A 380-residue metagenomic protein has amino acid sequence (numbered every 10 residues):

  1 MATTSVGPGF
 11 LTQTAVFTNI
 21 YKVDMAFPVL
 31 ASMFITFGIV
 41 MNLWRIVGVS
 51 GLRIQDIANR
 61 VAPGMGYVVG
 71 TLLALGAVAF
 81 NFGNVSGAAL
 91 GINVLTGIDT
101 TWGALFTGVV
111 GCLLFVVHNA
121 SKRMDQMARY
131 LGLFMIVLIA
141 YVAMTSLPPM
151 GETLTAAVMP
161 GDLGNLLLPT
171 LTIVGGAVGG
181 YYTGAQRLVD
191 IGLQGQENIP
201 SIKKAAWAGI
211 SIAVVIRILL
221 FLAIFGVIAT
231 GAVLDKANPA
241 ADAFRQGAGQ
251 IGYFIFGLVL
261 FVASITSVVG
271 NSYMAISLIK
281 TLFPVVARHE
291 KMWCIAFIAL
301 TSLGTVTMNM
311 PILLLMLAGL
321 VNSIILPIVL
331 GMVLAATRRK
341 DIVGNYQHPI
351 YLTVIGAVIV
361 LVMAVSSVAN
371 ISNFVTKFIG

Functional and structural regions predicted by a protein language model:
M1, P28-V61, V68-A79, I224: Juxtamembrane transmembrane-helix boundary signature
M1-G9, V142-L222, L260-A263: Hydrophobic, membrane-embedded alpha-helices of multi-pass small-molecule transporters
T14-T18, M41-M65, I92, P200 (+3 more regions): Flexible loop linkers connecting adjacent transmembrane helices in multi-pass alpha-helical membrane transporters
F27-N42, M135, K203-I228: Selective recognition of specific alpha-helical transmembrane segments in multi-pass small-molecule
G66-G97, A104-L105, F261-T281, P311-L314 (+2 more regions): Hydrophobic transmembrane alpha-helices that form the core helical bundles of multi-pass secondary transporters
Y67-A74, V94-V117, L133-A143, F283-L303 (+1 more regions): Transmembrane alpha-helical segments of multi-pass small-molecule transport proteins
T107-G108, V116-S146, G161, L317-L326 (+2 more regions): Membrane-interface loop-to-helix entry segments
L163-L166, V329-A335, H348-G380: A generic transmembrane alpha-helix motif of multi-pass inner-membrane proteins
